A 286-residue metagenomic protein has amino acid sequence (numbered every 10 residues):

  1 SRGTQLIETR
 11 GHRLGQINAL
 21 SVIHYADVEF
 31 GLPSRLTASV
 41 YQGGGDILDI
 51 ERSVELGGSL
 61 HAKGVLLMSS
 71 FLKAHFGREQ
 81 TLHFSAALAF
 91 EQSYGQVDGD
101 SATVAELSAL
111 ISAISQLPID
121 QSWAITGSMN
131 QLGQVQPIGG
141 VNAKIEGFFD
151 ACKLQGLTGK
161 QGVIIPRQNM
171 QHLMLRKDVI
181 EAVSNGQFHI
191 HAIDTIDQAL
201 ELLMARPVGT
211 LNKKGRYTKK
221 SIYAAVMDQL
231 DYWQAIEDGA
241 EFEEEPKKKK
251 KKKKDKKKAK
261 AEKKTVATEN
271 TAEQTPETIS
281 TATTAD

Functional and structural regions predicted by a protein language model:
R2-L6, Q16-N18, S34-L56, L60-D286: Peripheral, non-AAA+ core regions of ATP-driven protein-machinery
G11-H24, F30: N-terminal amphipathic/basic leader segments beginning at the initiator methionine
